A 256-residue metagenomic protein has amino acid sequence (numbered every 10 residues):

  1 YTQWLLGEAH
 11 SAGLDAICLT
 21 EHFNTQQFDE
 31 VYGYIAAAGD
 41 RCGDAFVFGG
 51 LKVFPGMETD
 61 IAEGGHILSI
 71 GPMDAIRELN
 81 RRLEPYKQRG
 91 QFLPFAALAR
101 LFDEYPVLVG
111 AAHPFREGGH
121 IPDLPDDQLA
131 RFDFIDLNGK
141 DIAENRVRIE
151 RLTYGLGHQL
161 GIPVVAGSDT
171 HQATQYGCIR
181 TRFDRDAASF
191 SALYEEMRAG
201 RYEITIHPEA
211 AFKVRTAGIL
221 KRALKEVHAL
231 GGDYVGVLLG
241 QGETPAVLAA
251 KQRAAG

Functional and structural regions predicted by a protein language model:
Y1-A9, E117-Q128: Short, acidic/polar
Y1-R100, L137-Q159: A metal-dependent hydrolase metal-coordination microenvironment
F28-Y32, G65-L68, G119-L129, R146-E150 (+1 more regions): Histidine/acidic-residue-rich catalytic or RNA/ligand-binding cores of hydrolases and nuclease-related proteins
H66, I70-P85, P125-F134, D186-S191 (+1 more regions): Active-site gating loops and adjacent loop-to-helix segments of metal-dependent hydrolytic enzymes
D74-I76, E104-L108, L129-I135, Q159-P163: Glycine-enriched alpha-helix->loop->beta-strand junction motifs that scaffold or abut catalytic
V107-G119: Aromatic-lined carbohydrate-recognition surfaces of secreted/lumenal glycan-active proteins
I162-C178: Short acidic/histidine-rich active-site segments
V214-G256: C-terminal regulatory/interaction regions
